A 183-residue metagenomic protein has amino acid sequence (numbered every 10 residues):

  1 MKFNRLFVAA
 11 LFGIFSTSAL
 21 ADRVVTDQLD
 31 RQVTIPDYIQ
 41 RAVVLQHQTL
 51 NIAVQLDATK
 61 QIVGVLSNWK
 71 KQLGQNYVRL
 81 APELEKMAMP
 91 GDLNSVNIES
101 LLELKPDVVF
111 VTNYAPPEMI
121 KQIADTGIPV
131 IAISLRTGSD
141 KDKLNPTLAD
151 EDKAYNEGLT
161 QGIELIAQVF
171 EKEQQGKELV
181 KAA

Functional and structural regions predicted by a protein language model:
K2-L6, A10-L11, S16-I52, V169-A183: Bacterial Sec-exported substrate-binding components of ABC uptake systems
Q32, M119, A124-A183: Extracytoplasmic substrate-binding proteins
V44, L50-S100, V108, I133: A short, structured surface patch at a secondary-structure boundary
Q46, N113-Y114: Short secondary-structure boundary segments
I52, Q72, P117-I120, D140: Short catalytic/ligand-binding loop motif for oxyanion handling, primarily in non-cytosolic enzymes, centered on
S67-K70, Y114-P116, L135-S139: Short, acidic/turn-prone active-site loops that include or flank metal/cofactor- and phosphate-binding residues
E99-L102, K121: Alpha-helical segments flanking ligand/cofactor-binding loops in enzyme cores
L104-F110, P129: Alpha-to-beta junction loops
